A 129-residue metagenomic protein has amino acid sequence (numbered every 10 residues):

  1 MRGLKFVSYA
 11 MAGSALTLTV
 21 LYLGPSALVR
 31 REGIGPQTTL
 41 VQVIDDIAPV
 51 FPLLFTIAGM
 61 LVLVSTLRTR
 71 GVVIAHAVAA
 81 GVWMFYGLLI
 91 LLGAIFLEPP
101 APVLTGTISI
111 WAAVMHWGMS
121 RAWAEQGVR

Functional and structural regions predicted by a protein language model:
R2-A12, V72-A79: Interfacial segments of alpha-helical transmembrane regions
L4-L53: Hydrophobic transmembrane helix segments
S26, F55, L61, E98: Conserved binding/catalytic microenvironments
D45-F55, A101-I110: Alpha-helical transmembrane segments of polytopic membrane proteins
G59-I74: Juxtamembrane helix-break-helix junctions at the cytosolic face of small multi-pass alpha-helical membrane proteins
R70-V73, A77-A80, M84-T105: Membrane-helix boundary connector in multi-pass membrane proteins
S109-R129: Membrane-water interface at the C-terminal end of transmembrane alpha helices
